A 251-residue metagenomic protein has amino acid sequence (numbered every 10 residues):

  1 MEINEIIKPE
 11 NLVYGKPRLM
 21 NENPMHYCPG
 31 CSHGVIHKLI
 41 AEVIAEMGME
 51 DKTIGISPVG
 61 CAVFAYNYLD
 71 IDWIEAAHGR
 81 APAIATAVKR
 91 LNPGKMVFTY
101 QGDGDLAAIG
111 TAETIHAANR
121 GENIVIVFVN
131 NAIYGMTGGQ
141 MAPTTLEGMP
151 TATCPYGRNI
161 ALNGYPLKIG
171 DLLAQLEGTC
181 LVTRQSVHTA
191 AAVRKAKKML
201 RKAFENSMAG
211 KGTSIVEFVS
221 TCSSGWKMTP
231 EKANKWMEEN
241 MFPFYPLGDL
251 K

Functional and structural regions predicted by a protein language model:
M1-F98, A209: Thiamine diphosphate
Y14, Y27, Y66-Y68, Y100 (+4 more regions): Sequence-level detector for tyrosine residue identity
L19, D103, W236-M237: Alpha-helical protein-protein interaction elements
C28-P29, D72-W73, Q101-D103, R158 (+1 more regions): A generic structural signal for short
V59-G135, K198-K202: Thiamine diphosphate
A108-V125, V129, I133-K251: Glycine-rich ThDP/TPP pyrophosphate-binding loop and its adjacent helix/strand module within ThDP-dependent enzymes
